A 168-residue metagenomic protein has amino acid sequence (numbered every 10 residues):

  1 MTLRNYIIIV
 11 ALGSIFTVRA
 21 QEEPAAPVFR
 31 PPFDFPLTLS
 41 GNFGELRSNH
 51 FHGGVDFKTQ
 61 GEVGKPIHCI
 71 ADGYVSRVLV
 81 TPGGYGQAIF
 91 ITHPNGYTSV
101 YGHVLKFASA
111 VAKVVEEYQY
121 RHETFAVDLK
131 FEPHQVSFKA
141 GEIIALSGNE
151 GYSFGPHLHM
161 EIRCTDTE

Functional and structural regions predicted by a protein language model:
M1-P27: Bacterial Sec-dependent N-terminal signal peptides
T2, P32, F107-K113, C164: Alpha-helix initiation/capping motif
A20-A88, T92-Y97, L105-F107, T124-A126 (+4 more regions): Surface-exposed, glycine-biased beta-strand/turn segments
Y97-V100, K113: Charged interaction patches that mediate protein-protein contacts
G102, R163-E168: Short peripheral tails and domain-boundary helices/loops at the edges of structured domains
V111-H134: Surface-exposed acidic, glycine/proline-enriched linker/cap segments that occur as 15-30-residue helix-coil
G155-I162: Histidine-centered catalytic micro-motifs
